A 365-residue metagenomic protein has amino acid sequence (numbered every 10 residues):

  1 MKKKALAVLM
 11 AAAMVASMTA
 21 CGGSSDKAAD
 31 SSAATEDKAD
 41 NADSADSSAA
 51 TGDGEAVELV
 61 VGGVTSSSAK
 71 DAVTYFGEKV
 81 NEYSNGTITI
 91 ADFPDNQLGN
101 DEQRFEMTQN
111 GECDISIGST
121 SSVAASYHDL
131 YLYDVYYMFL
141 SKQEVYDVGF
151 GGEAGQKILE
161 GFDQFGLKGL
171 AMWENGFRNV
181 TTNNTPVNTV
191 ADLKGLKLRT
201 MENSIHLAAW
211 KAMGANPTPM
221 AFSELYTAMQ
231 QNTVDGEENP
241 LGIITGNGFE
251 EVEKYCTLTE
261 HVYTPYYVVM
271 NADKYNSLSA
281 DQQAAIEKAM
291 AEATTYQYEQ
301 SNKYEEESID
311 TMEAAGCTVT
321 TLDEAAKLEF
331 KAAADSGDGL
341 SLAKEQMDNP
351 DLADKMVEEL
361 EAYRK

Functional and structural regions predicted by a protein language model:
K2-S24: Sec-dependent N-terminal signal peptides of Gram-positive bacterial secreted proteins and lipoproteins
A16, E153-K157, I205: Transmembrane alpha-helix boundary/anchor motif
M18-A33, A39: Bacterial lipoprotein signal-peptidase II cleavage site
G22-A29, A49-Q143, F162-K365: N-terminal secretory/targeting leader peptides
S31-E36, S44-S48: Extracellular mucin-like PTS domains
E144-L159: A gly/proline- and charged-residue-enriched helix-loop-helix capping module
